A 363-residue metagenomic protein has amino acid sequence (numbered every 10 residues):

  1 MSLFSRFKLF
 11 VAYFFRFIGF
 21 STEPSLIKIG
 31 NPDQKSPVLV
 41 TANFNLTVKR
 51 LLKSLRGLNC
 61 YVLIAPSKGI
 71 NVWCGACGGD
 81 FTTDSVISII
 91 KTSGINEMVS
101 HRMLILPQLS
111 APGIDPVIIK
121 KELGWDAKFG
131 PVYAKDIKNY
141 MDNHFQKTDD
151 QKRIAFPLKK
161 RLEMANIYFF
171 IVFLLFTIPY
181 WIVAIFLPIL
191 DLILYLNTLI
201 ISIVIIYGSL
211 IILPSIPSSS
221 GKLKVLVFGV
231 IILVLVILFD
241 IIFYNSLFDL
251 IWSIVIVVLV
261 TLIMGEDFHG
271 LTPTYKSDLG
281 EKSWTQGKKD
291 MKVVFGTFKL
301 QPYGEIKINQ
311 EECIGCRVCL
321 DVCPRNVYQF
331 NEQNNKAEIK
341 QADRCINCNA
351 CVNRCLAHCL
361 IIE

Functional and structural regions predicted by a protein language model:
M1-P131: Soluble N-terminal domains of membrane-associated systems
S21-L26, Q151-N166: Cytosolic juxtamembrane amphipathic/interface segments immediately preceding and feeding into a transmembrane helix
I119-R153: Extended, hydrophilic extramembrane loops/domains of integral membrane proteins
L162-I242: Core alpha-helical transmembrane segments of integral membrane proteins
L233, F243-K276: Alpha-helical membrane-embedded segments
M264-I314, V318-Q329: Ferredoxin-type iron-sulfur electron-transfer modules and their immediate structural context
V318-N334, A350-E363: Iron-sulfur cluster-binding cysteine motifs and their immediate structural context in ferredoxin-like electron-transfer
E332-C345: Short linker/helix segments within small regulatory modules
